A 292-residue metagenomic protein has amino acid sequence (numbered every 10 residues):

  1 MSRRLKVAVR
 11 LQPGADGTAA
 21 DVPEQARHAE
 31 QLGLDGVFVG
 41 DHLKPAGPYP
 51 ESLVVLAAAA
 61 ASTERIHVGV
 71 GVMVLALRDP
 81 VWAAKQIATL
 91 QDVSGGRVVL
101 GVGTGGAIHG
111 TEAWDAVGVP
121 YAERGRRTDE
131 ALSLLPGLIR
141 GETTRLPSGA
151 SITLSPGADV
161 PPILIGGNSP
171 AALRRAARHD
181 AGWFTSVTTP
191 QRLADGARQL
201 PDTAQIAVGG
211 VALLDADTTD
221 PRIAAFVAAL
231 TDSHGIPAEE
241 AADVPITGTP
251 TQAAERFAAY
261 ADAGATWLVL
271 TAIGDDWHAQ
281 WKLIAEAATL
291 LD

Functional and structural regions predicted by a protein language model:
M1-D292: Active-site-adjacent structural elements that line small-molecule/cofactor binding pockets in enzymes
